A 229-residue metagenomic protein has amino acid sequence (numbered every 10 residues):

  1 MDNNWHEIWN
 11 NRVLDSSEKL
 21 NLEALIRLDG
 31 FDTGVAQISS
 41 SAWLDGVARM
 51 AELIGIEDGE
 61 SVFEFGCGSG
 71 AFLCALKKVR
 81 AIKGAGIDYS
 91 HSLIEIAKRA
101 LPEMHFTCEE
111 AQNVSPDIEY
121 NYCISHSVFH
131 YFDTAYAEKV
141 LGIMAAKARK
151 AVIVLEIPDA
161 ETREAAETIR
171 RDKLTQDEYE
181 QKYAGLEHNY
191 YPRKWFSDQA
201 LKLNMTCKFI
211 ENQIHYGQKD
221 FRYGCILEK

Functional and structural regions predicted by a protein language model:
M1-S115, I153-K229: Class I (Rossmann-like) S-adenosyl-L-methionine-dependent methyltransferase catalytic domain, capturing the SAM-binding
K78, A145-A146: Short, surface-exposed basic-aromatic patches at helix termini and helix-loop junctions that form
I124: A conserved beta-strand element that flanks and buttresses the S-adenosyl-L-methionine
S127-Y131: Short catalytic micro-motifs in class I SAM-dependent methyltransferases
F132-I143: A short, conserved alpha-helix within the catalytic core of class I
A148-V152: Short glycine-dipeptide loop
